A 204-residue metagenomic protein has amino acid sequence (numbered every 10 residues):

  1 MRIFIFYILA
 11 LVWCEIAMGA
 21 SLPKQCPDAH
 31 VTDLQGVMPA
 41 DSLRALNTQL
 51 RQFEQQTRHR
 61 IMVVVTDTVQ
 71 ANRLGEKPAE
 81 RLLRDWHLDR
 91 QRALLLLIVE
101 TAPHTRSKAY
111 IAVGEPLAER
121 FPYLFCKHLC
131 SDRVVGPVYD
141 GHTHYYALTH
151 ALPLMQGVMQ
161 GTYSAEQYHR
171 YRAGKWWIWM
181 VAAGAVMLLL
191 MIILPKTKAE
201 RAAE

Functional and structural regions predicted by a protein language model:
M1-I5: Positively charged n-region of N-terminal signal peptides that target proteins for export
Y7, L11-A93, E100-E204: A structural boundary signal for the start of the first folded domain, especially the loop/turn and N-capping region
